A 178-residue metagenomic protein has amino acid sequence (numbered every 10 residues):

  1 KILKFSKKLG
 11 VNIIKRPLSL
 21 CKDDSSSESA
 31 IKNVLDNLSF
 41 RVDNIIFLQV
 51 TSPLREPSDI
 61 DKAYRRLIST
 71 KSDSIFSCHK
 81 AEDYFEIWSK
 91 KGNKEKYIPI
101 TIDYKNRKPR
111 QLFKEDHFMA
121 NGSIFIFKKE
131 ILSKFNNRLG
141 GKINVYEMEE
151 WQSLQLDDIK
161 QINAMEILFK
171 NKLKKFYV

Functional and structural regions predicted by a protein language model:
I2-I46, L54-S58, K62: Short phosphate-binding loop-to-helix
K8-L9, R138, L168: Residue-level signal for well-ordered alpha-helical positions
I14, I46, I75-F76, N144-Y146 (+1 more regions): Hydrophobic/aromatic beta-strand patches that form the interior of the parallel beta-sheet core in alpha/beta enzyme
L18, Q49, H79-K80: Histidine-centered beta-alpha loop that forms part of the nucleotide-sugar donor binding/catalytic region in diverse
D24-S29, P53-E149: Conserved core of the sugar-phosphate nucleotidyltransferase
F47, I124-I126, S153: Conserved hydrophobic/aromatic beta-strand scaffold that supports enzyme active sites
K134, V145-V178: Hydrophobic helical membrane-anchoring modules
